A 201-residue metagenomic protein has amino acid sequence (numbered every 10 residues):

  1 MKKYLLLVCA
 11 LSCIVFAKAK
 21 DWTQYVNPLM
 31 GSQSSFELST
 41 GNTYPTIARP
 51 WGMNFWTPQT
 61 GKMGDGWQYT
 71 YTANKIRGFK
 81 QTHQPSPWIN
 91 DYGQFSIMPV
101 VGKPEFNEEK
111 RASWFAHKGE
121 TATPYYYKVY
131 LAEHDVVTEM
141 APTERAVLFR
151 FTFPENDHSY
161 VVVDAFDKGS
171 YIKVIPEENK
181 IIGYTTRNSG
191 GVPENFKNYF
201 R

Functional and structural regions predicted by a protein language model:
M1-K20: Bacterial Sec-dependent N-terminal signal peptides
K20-R201: Accessory carbohydrate-recognition regions in carbohydrate-active enzymes
